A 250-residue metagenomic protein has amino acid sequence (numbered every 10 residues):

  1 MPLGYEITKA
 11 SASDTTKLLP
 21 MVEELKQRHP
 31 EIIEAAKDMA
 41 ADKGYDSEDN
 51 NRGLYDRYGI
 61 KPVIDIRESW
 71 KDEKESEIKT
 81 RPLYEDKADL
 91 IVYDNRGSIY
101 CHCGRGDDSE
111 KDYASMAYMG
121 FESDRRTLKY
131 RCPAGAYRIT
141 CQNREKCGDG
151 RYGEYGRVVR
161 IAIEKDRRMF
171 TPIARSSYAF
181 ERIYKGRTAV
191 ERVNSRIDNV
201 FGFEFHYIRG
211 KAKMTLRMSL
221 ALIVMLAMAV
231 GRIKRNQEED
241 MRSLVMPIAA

Functional and structural regions predicted by a protein language model:
M1-K74, S219: Polybasic low-complexity intrinsically disordered regions
Y5, S11-T15, E73-K74, T80-L83 (+3 more regions): Extended interaction regions within the primary functional domain
A10, P133, R182-K185: Alpha-helix N-cap/loop-to-helix boundary motif
E23, D65-E68, L83, Y113-T127 (+1 more regions): N-terminal cap/leader regions of alpha/beta-hydrolase-fold enzymes, predominantly small-molecule hydrolases
K79-E122, I163-K211: Short amphipathic alpha-helical "interface-anchor" segments enriched in bulky aromatics
Y100-G104, R126, G135-A136, S219-L220: Charged alpha-helix within mobile-element recombinases
M119-I173: Long, low-complexity, polar/charged, intrinsically disordered or flexibly structured peripheral segments
Y178-A250: Basic, amphipathic alpha-helical segments enriched in Lys/Arg and hydrophobic/aromatic residues
